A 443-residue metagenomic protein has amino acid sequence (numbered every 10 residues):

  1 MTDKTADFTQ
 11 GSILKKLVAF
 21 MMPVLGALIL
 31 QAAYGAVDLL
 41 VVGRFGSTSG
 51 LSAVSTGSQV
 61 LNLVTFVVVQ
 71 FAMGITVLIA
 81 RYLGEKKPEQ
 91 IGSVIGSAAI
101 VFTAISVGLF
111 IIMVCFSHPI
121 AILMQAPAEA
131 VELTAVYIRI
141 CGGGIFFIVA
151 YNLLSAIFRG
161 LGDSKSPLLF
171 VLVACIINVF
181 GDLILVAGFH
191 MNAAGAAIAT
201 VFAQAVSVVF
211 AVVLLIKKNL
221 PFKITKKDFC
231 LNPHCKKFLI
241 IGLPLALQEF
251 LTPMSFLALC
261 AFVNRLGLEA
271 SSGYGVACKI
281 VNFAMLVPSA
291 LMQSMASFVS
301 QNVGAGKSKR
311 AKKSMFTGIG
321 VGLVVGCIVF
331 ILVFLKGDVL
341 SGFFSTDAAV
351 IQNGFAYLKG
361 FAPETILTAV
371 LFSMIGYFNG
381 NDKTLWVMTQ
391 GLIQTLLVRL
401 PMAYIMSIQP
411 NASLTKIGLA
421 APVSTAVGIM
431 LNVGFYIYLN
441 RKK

Functional and structural regions predicted by a protein language model:
M1-M21, I79-G144, G188-L243, V299-E364 (+1 more regions): Short alpha-helical transmembrane segments in multi-pass integral membrane proteins
A19-D38, I140, A174, A203-S207 (+4 more regions): Transmembrane helical elements of multi-pass membrane transporters/channels
V24, L28, L40, V77 (+15 more regions): Transmembrane alpha-helix boundary and packing residues in multipass membrane permease domains and related
L25, I29, A33, V37 (+20 more regions): Generic alpha-helical transmembrane segments of integral inner-membrane proteins, especially permease/transport modules
I29, A33-S52, A121-A128, I184-M191 (+4 more regions): Helix-terminus/linker motif at the lipid-water interface of multi-pass membrane proteins
L51-I111, I148-P167, G273-G337, T368-Q390: Small-residue-rich hydrophobic transmembrane alpha-helices
A72, I140-R159, P167-C175, A196-V209 (+5 more regions): Short runs within selected transmembrane alpha-helices of multi-pass transporters and secretion channels
